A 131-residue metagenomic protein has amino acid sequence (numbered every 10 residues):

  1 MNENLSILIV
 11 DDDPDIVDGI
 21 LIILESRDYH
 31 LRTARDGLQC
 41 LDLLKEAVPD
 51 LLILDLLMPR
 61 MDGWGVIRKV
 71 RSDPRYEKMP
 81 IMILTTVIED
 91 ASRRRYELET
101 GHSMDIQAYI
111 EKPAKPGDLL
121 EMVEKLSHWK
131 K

Functional and structural regions predicted by a protein language model:
M1-S6, K115-K131: Non-catalytic signal-transmission and effector/linker regions of two-component phosphorelay proteins
P14-R32: Two-component/phosphorelay signaling modules centered on CheY-like receiver
T33-D42, G63: Helix N-cap/capping motif at the beta->alpha junctions
D42, W64-E77: Short amphipathic alpha-helix used as the core "switch/output" element in two-component signaling
A47-I53: Active-site beta3 strand of CheY-like receiver
D55, T85: Active-site residues of response regulator receiver
M58: Receiver (REC) domain active-site loop signature in two-component systems and cognate sites in sensor histidine kinases
G65, I88-I110, G117-E121: Alpha4 helix (beta4-alpha4-beta5 surface) of REC/receiver domains from two-component response regulators
